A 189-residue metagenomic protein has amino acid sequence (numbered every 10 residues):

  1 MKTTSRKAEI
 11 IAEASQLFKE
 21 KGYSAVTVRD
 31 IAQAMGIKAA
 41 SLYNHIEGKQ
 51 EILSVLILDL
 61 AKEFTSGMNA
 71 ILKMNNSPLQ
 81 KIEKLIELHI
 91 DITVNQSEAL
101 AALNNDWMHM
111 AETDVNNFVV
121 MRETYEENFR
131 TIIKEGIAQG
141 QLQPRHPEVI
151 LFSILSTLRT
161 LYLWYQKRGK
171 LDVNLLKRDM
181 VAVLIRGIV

Functional and structural regions predicted by a protein language model:
M1-S5, R145: N-terminal intrinsically disordered/low-complexity leader segments
E9, L17-E51, V55: Helix-turn-helix
I10-F18, H89, L184: Short hydrophobic clusters on alpha-helical segments that form packing/core surfaces in small helical domains
V55, D59, N69-E98, I150-I154: Hydrophobic alpha-helical connector segments
K62-T65, N69, T113-Q139, E148-F152: Amphipathic alpha-helical packing segments from all-alpha helical-bundle domains
Q80-E83, V119-M121, I137-S153, L171-R178: All-alpha amphipathic helical-bundle segments outside canonical DNA-binding/catalytic cores that form hydrophobic
D91, E127-E135, S156-T157, L163 (+1 more regions): C-terminal peripheral helix-coil segments that are non-catalytic and often amphipathic
V94-T113: Amphipathic alpha-helical segments used for helix-helix packing
